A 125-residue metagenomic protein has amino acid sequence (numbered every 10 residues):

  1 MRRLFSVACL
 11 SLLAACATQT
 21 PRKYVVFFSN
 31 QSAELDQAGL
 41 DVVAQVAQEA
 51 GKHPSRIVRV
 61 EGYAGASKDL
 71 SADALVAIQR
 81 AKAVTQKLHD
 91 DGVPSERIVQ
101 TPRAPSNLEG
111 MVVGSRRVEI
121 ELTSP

Functional and structural regions predicted by a protein language model:
M1-C16: Sec-dependent bacterial lipoprotein signal peptides
A15-Q31: Bacterial Sec signal peptide processing site at the extreme N-terminus
Q19-K23, H53-V60, V118: Short coil-to-beta-strand
F28-D36, L70-A74: Second-shell loop/turn segments in exported
S29-A33, Y63-G65, R103: Short strand-loop junctions, especially beta-strand C-caps/beta-turns that link beta-sheets to coils or alpha-helices
S32-E61: Periplasmic peptidoglycan-binding/anchoring modules of Gram-negative envelope and division proteins
G65-P125: Periplasmic OmpA-like peptidoglycan-binding domain that tethers envelope proteins to the cell wall
